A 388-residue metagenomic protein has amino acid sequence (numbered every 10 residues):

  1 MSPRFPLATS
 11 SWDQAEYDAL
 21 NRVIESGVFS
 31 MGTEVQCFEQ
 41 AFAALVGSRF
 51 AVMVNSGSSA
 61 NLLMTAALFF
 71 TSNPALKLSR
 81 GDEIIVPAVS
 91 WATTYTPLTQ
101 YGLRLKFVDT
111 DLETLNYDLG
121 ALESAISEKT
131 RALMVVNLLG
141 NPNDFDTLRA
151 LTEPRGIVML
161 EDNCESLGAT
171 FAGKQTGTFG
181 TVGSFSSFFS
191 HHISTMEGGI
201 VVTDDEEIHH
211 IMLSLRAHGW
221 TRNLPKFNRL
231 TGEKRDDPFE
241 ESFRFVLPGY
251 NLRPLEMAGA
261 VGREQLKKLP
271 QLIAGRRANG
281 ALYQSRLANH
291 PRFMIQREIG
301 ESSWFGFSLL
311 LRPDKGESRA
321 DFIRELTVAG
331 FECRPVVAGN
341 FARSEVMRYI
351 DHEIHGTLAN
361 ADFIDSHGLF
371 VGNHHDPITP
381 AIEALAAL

Functional and structural regions predicted by a protein language model:
M1-V28, T33, R244-V246, G372: N-terminal "arm"/small-domain region of PLP-dependent enzymes with the aminotransferase-like
V28, G32-E83, P97-Y101, F107-D109 (+1 more regions): Phosphate-binding glycine-rich loop
V35-Q40, S48-A51, G57-S58, G120 (+6 more regions): PLP-dependent aminotransferase class I/II
F70-N163, T170: PLP-dependent aminotransferase-like
I85, K106, M159-L160, S184 (+2 more regions): Structural detector of well-ordered beta-strand residues that form the stable sheet scaffold of enzyme domains
E161-T195, H210, E241-R244: Conserved active-site segment immediately N-terminal to the catalytic lysine that forms the internal aldimine
F185-S186, G199-D205, K234: Short beta-strand-to-turn element immediately C-terminal to the catalytic PLP-Schiff-base lysine in fold type I
T195-G199, G262: Adenylate-forming
